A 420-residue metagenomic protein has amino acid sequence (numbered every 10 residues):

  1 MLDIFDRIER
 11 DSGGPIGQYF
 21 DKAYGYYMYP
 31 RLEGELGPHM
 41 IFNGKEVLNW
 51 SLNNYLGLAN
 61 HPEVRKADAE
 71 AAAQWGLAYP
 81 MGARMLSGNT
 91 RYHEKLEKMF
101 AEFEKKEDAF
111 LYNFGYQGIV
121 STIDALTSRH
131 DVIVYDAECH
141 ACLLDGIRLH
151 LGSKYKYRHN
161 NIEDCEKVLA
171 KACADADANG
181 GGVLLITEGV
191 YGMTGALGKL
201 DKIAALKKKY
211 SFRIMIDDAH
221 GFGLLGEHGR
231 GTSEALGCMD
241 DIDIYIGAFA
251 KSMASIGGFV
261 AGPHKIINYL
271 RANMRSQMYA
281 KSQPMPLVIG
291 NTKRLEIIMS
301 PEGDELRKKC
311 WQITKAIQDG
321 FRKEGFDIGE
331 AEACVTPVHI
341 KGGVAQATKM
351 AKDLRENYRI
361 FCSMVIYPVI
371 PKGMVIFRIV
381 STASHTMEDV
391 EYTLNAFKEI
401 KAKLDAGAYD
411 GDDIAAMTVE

Functional and structural regions predicted by a protein language model:
R10-G76, F212, A280: N-terminal "arm"/small-domain region of PLP-dependent enzymes with the aminotransferase-like
M28, D304-K315, E324-Y358, M374 (+3 more regions): Conserved PLP-binding catalytic core of the aspartate aminotransferase-like
P62, K66, E70, Q74 (+4 more regions): PLP-dependent enzyme catalytic core of the Aspartate aminotransferase-like
K66, A73-F114: Conserved N-terminal alpha-helix of the aminotransferase class I/II PLP-enzyme fold
F114, V134-L151: Substrate-binding/gating loop at the entrance of the active-site cleft, primarily in PLP-dependent aminotransferase-like
T122-A141, E166: Conserved PLP-anchoring active-site segment centered on the Schiff-base-forming lysine
Y155, H159-M215: Active-site phosphate-binding strand-loop segment of PLP-dependent enzymes
Y210-R213, H220, L225-E332, Q346 (+1 more regions): Active-site C-terminal subdomain of aminotransferase-like
